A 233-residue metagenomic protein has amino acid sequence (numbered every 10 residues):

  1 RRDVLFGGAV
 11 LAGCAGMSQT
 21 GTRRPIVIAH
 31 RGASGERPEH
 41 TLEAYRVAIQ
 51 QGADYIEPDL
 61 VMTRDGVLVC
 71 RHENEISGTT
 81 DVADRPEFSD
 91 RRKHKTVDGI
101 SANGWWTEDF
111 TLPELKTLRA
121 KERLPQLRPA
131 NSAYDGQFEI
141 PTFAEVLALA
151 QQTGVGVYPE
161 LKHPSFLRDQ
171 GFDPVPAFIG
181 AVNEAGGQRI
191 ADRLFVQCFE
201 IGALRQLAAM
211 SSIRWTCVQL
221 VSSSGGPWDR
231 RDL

Functional and structural regions predicted by a protein language model:
R1-D3: Twin-arginine (Tat) signal peptide motif
L5-L233: Phosphate-group recognition and catalysis centered on beta-loop-alpha active-site segments
